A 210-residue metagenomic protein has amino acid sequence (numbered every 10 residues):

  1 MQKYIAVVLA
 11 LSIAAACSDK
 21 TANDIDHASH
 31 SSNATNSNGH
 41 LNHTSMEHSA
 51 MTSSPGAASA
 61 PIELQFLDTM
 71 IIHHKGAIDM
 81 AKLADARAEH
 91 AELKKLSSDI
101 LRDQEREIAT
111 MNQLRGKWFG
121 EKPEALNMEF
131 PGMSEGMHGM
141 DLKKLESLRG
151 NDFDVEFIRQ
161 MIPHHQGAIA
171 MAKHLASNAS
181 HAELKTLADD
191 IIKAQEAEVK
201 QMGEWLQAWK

Functional and structural regions predicted by a protein language model:
Q2-A10: Sec-dependent signal peptide recognition, specifically the positively charged N-region followed immediately by
Y4-I5, D19-T21: Sequence termini and other peripheral, non-core segments
I13-A16: C-terminal motif of bacterial Sec signal peptides marking the signal peptidase cleavage site
K20-K210: All-alpha RGS (Regulator of G-protein Signaling) helical domain and cognate RGS-like helical scaffolds
